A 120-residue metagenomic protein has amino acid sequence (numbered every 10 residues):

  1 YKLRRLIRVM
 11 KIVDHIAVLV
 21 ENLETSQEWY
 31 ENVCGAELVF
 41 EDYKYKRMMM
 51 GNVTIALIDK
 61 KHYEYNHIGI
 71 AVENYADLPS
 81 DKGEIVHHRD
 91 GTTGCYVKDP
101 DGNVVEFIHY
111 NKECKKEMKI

Functional and structural regions predicted by a protein language model:
R5-Q27, T54, N66-I68, E117-I120: N-terminal beta-strand motif that seeds the catalytic metal site of vicinal oxygen chelate
L6-I7, L57-D59, I85: Short, flexible, glycine/charge-rich loop motifs used to bind or transfer phosphoryl groups or to couple energy/partner
M10-I12, K60-Y65, H88-R89: Short glycine-enriched loop/turn motifs at secondary-structure junctions
L23, I68-V104, I108-I120: Vicinal oxygen chelate
S26-E31, G102: Conserved active-site tyrosine of GNAT-family acetyltransferases
N32-L38, G83: Conserved acetyl-CoA-binding loop of GNAT-fold acetyltransferases
A36-N66, V72, V104-N111: Conserved short beta-strand elements that form part of the metal-binding/catalytic scaffold of enzyme active sites
